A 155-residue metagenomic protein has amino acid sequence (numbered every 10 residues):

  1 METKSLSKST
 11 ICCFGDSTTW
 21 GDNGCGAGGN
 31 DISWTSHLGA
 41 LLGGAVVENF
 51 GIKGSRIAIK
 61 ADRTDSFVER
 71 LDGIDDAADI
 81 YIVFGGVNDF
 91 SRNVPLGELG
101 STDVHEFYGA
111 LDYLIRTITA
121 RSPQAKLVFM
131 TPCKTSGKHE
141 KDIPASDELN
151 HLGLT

Functional and structural regions predicted by a protein language model:
K4-S5: Short, flexible hinge/linker loops that cap or flank conserved catalytic cores
K8-C12, T18-G109, P144-D147: Conserved SGNH/GDSL esterase-like catalytic core that processes O-acyl groups on lipids and polysaccharides
F14-G15, M130: Short hydrophobic segments within beta-strands
S36-H37, R116, L154: Active-site phosphate/pyrophosphate- and oxyanion-stabilizing loops and adjacent acidic/basic residues in soluble
G44, R121-L127: A short helix->loop->beta-strand "cap" motif at the edges of active sites that frequently abuts
F84, M130-T131: Alpha/beta-hydrolase-fold catalytic nucleophile elbow
L111-I115, N150: Generic structural signal for well-ordered alpha-helices, preferentially at hydrophobic/aromatic core positions
K134-T155: Substrate-gating cap/lid alpha-helix
